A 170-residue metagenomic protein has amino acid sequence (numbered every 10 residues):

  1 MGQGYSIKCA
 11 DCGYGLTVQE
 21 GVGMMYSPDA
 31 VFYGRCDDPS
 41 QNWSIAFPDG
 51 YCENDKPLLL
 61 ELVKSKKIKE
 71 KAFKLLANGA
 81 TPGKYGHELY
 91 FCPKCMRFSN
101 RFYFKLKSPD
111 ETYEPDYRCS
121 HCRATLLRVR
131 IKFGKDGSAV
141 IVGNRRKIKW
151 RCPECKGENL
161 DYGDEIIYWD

Functional and structural regions predicted by a protein language model:
M1-S6, G23, W169-D170: His-enriched metal-coordination microenvironments in redox/metal-binding proteins
G2, G15, G21, P28-A30: Large eukaryotic, non-enzymatic subunits of multiprotein complexes that serve as scaffolds/tethers, characterized by
C9-C12, Y33, C92-C95, C119-C122 (+1 more regions): Short cysteine-rich clusters marking metal-coordination/redox-active sites
T17, R97-R101, A124-I131, V142 (+1 more regions): Short functional micro-motifs and their immediate structural scaffolds
M24-Y26, G79-H87, L106-E114, K132-K149 (+1 more regions): Short linker/helix segments within small regulatory modules
Y33-G79: Mixed-charge, low-complexity intrinsically disordered segments
K66-A80, C95-K107, V129-A139: Short Cys/His-rich Zn2+-coordinating modules
R123, K147-D170: Glycine-rich, aromatic-bearing surface loops/beta-hairpins
